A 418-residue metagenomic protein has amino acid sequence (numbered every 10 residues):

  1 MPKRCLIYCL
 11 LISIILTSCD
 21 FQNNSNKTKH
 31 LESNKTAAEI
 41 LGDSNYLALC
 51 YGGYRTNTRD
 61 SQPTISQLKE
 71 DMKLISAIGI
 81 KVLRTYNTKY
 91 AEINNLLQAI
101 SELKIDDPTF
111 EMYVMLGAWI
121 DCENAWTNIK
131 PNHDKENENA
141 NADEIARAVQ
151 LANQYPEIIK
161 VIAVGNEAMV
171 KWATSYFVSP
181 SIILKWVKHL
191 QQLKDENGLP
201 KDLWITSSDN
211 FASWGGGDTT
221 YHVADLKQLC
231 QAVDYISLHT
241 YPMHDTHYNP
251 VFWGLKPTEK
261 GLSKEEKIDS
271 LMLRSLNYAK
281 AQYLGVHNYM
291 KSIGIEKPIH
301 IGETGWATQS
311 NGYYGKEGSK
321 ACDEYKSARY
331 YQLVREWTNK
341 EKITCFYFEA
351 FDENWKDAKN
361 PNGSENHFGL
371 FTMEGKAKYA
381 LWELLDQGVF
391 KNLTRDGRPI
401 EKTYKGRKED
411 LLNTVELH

Functional and structural regions predicted by a protein language model:
I15-S18: C-terminal motif of bacterial Sec signal peptides marking the signal peptidase cleavage site
N23-D71: Boundary/entry segment of secreted carbohydrate-active catalytic domains
K27-I40, G312-L333, W337-H418: Aromatic-rich peripheral "rim/lid" segments of glycoside hydrolase catalytic domains that contact and position glycan
S61-P63, R84-L96, C122-N124, E138-N141 (+4 more regions): Acidic-and-aromatic substrate-binding clefts and catalytic sites of carbohydrate-active enzymes
Q67-A91: Catalytic domains of carbohydrate-active enzymes, especially glycoside hydrolases
L83, I162, I236, I301-E303 (+1 more regions): Conserved, mostly hydrophobic/aromatic
N95-L203: Substrate-binding cleft of extracellular glycoside hydrolase catalytic domains
E138, M169-I301, A307, N311: Noncatalytic carbohydrate-binding groove/subsite architecture in carbohydrate-active enzymes
